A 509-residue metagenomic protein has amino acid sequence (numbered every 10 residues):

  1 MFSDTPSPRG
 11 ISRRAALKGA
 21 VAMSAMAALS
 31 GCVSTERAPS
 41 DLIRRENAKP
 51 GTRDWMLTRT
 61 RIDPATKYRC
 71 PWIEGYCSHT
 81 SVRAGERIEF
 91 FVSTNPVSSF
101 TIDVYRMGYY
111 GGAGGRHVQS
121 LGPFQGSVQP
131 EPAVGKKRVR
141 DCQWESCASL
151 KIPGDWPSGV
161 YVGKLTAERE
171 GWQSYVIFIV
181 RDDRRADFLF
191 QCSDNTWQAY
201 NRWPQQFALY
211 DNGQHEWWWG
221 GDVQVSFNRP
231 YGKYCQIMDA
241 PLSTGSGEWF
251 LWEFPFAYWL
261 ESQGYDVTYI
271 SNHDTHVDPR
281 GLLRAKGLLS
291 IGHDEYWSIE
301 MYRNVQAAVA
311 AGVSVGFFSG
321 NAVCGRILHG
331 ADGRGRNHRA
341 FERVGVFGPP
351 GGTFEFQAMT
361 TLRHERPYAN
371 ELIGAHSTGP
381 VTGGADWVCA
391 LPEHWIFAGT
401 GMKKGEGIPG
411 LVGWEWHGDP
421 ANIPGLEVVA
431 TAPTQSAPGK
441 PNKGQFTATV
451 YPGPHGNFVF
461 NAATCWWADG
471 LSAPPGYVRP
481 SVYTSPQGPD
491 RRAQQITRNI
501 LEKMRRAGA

Functional and structural regions predicted by a protein language model:
M1-I11, A22-A27: N-terminal secretory signal peptides
R9, G31-D63: C-terminal segment of N-terminal export signals and the immediately downstream linker at the start of the mature
C70-W72, Y76-P96: Contiguous beta-strand segments within globular domains
V97, D103-L121, E170-G281: Aromatic-Pro/Gly-enriched surface loop or interdomain linker that acts as a lid/target-recognition segment
F100, R140-R185: Extended acidic/polar, glycine-enriched regions that form or flank non-catalytic beta-rich accessory modules
S127-C142, S149-K151, D155-P157, G245-A331 (+1 more regions): Helical hinge/lid and interdomain linker segments adjacent to catalytic or ligand-binding clefts that mediate domain
A311, G325-G330, N461, G470-A509: TerminUS-proximal long segments
V344-A473, V478: Glycine-rich, aromatic-lined ligand/substrate-binding cores of catalytic and carbohydrate-binding domains
